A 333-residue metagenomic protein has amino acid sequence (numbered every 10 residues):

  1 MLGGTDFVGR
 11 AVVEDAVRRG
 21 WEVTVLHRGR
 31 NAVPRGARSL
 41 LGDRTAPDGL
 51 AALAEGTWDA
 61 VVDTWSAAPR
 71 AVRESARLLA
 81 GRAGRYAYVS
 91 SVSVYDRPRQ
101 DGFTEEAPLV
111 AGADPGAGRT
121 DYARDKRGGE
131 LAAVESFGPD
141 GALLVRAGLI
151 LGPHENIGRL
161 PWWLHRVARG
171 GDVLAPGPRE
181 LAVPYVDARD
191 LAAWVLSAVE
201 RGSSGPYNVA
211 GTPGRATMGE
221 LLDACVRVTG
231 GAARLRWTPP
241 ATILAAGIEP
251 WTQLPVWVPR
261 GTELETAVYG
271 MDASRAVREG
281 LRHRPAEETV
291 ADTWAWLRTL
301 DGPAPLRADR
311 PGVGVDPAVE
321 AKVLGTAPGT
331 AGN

Functional and structural regions predicted by a protein language model:
M1-R19: N-terminal Rossmann NAD(P)H-binding glycine-rich loop of SDR-like oxidoreductase domains
V25-R30, R44: N-terminal Rossmann-fold cofactor-binding loop
G36-P47, W65-A67: Rossmann-fold cofactor-recognition segment
G56-A113, E130-V134: NAD(P)-cofactor binding segment of oxidoreductase domains
S90, E130-H154: Conserved beta-loop-beta element that borders a ligand/cofactor-binding pocket
D101-L131, I157-P161, P184-Y185, R215: Short-chain dehydrogenase/reductase
G158-W163, P176-R201, G205-N208, E288: Substrate-positioning beta->alpha
S197-L264, D272, A291-W294, D301-N333: Mid/C-terminal beta-alpha module of Rossmann-like enzyme folds, strongest in SDR-family dehydrogenases/epimerases
